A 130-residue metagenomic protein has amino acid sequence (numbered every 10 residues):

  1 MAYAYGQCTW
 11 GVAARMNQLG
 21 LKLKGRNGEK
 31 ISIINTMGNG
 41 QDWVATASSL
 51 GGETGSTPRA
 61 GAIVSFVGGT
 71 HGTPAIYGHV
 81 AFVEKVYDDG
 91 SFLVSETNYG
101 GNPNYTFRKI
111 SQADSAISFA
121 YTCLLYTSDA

Functional and structural regions predicted by a protein language model:
M1-K85, S95-E96: Secreted/periplasmic proteins that engage bacterial cell-wall peptidoglycan
A81, F92, I117: A broad, low-specificity signal marking well-ordered, structured residues that form hydrophobic/aromatic
V86-G90: Short, conserved beta-turn/loop elements at beta-strand boundaries and strand-helix junctions
S91-S111: Short solvent-exposed strand/turn elements
T106-L125: Intrinsically disordered, low-complexity, charged/polar segments
Y126-A130: Conserved small/polar residues in nucleotide/adenosyl-binding loops
